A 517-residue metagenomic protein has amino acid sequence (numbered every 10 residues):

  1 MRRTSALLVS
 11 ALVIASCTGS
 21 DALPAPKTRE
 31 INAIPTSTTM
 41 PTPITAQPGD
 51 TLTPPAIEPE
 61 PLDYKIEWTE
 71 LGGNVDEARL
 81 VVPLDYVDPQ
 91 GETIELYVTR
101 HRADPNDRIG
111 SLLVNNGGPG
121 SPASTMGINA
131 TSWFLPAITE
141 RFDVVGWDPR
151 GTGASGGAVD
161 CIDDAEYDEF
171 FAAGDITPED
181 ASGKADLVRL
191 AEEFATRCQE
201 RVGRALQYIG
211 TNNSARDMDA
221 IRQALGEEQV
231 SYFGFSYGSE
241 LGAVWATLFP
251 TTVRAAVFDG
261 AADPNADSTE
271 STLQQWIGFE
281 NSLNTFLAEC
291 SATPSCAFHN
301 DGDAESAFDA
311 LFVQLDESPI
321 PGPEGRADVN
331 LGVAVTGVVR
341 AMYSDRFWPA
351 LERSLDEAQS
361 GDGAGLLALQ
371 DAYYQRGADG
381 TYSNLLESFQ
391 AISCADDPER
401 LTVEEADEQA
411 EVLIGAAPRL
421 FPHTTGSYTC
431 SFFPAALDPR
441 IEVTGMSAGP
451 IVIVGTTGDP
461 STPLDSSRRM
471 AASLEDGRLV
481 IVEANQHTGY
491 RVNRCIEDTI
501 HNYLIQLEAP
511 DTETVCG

Functional and structural regions predicted by a protein language model:
R2-V9: Sec-dependent signal peptide recognition, specifically the positively charged N-region followed immediately by
V13-S16: C-terminal motif of bacterial Sec signal peptides marking the signal peptidase cleavage site
T18-D21: Bacterial signal peptide processing site
K27-T45, T51: Intrinsically disordered, low-complexity serine/threonine-rich repeat tracts
I44-V333, A391-G517: Gly/Pro-rich cap/lid or specificity-loop segments adjacent to the active site
A262-E280, S354, G363-A378: Flexible "cap/lid" loop of the alpha/beta hydrolase fold
I320-V335, Y343-F347, D379-E387: Structural motif
A364-E404: Long, low-complexity segments enriched in small/aliphatic residues
